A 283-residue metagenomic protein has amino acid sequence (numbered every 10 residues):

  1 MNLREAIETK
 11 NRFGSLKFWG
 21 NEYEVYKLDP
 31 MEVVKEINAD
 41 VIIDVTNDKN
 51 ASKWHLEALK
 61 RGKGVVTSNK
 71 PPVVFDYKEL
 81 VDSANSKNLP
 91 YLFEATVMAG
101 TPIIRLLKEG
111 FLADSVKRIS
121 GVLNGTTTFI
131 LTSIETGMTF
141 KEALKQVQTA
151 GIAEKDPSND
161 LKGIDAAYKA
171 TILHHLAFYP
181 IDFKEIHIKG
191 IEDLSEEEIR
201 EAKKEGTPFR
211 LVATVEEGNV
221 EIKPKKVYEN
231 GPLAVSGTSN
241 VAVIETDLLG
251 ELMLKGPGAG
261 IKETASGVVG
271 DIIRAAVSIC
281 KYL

Functional and structural regions predicted by a protein language model:
M1-K60: N-terminal glycine-/serine-/threonine-rich beta1-alpha1-beta2 phosphate-ribose binding loop of Rossmann-like
L28, I37, F75, M98 (+8 more regions): Conserved active-site and cofactor/substrate-binding residues in soluble primary-metabolism enzymes
V41-D44, V66-S68, Y91-E94, R118-G121 (+1 more regions): General beta-strand structural signal in soluble alpha/beta enzymes
T46-R61, S68-K108: Rossmann-fold NAD(P)-binding glycine/threonine-rich loop
V65, P90-Y91, E154, F209: Hydrophobic beta-strand scaffold residues
N85-A153, I164-D165, I172: Rossmann-like NAD(P)H-binding beta-loop-alpha module
S133, L144-V241: Substrate-binding/catalytic subdomain of NAD(P)-dependent oxidoreductase enzymes
G231-L283: ATP-dependent carboxylate/acyl-activation modules
